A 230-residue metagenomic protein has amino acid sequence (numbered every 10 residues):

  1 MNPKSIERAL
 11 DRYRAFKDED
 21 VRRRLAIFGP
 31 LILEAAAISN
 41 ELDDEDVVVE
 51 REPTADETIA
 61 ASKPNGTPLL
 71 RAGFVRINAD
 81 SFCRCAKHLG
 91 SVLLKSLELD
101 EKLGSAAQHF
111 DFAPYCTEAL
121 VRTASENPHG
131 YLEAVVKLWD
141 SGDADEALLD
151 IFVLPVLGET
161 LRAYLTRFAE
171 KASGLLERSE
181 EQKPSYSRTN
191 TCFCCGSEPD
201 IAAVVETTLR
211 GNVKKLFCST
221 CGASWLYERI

Functional and structural regions predicted by a protein language model:
M1-N2: Non-catalytic accessory regions used for complex assembly or targeting
D11-E180: N-terminal alpha-helical interaction blocks
E159, E170-I230: Cys/His-clustered metal-coordination modules, chiefly Zn-binding fingers
